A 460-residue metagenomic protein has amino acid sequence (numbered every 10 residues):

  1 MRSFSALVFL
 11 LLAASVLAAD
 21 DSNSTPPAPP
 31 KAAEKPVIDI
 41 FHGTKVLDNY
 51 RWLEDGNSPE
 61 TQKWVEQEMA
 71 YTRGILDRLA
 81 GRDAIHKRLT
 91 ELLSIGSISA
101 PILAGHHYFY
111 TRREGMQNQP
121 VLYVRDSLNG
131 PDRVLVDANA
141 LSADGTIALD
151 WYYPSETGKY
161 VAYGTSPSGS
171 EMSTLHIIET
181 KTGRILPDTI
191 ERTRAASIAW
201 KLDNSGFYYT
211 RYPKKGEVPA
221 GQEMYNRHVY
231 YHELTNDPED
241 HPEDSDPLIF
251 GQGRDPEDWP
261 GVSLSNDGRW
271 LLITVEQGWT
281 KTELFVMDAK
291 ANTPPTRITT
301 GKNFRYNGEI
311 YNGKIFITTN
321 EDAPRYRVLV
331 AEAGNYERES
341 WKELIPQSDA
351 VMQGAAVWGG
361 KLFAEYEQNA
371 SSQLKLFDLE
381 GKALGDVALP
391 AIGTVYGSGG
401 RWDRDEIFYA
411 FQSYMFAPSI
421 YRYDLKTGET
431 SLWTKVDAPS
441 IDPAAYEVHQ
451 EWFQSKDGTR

Functional and structural regions predicted by a protein language model:
S5-S15: Bacterial N-terminal signal peptides
F9-L10, V37, Y163: N-terminal hydrophobic alpha-helix used for membrane targeting or insertion
V16-A19, S24: Boundary at the C-terminal end of the N-terminal hydrophobic targeting segment
T25-H42: Short acidic, Pro/Gly- and aromatic-enriched capping/linker segments at domain boundaries
T44-W52, G56-H107, T111-V134, A138-R460: Peripheral, non-catalytic segments that deliver or gate enzyme domains
